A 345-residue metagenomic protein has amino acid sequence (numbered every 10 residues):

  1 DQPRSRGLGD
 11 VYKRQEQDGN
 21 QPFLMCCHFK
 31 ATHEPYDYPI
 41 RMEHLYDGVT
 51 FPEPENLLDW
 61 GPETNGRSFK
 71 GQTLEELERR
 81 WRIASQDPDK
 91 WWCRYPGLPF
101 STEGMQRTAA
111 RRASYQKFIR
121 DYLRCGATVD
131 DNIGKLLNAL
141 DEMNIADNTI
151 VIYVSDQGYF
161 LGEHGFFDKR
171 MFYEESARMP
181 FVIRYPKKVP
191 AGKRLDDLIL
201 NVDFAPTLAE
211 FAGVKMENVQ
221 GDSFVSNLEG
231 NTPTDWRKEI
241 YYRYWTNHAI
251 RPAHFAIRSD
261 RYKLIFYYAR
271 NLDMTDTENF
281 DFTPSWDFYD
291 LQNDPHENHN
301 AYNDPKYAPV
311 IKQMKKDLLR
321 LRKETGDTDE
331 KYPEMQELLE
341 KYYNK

Functional and structural regions predicted by a protein language model:
D1-Y12: Single conserved hydrophobic/aromatic residue that forms the stacking wall/gate of nucleotide- or nucleobase-binding
R14-Q21, C26-I199, E210-V219, D273-T275 (+4 more regions): Active-site-proximal cap/lid insertion segments
P22, Q157-E163, V202-A205, E210-D287 (+6 more regions): C-terminal cap/loop subdomain of S1 sulfatases and analogous C-terminal strand-loop tails that border
C27, Y46, N227-L228, I257 (+1 more regions): A generic structural signal for nonpolar/aromatic side chains embedded in well-ordered alpha-helices
M314-L318: Short amphipathic alpha-helical coiled-coil/interface segments
